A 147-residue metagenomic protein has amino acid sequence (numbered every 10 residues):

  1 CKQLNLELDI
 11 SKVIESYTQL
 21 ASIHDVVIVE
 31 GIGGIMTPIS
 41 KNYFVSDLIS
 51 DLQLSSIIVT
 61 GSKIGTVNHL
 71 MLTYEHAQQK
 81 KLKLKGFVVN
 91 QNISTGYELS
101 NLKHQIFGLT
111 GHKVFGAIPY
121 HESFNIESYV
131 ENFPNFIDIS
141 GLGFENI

Functional and structural regions predicted by a protein language model:
C1-Y43, S50, S62-M71, E75 (+3 more regions): ATP-dependent carboxylate-amine ligase catalytic core
I28-E30, I57, V88: Structural motif
Y43-F44, K113: Secondary-structure junction/capping motif
S46-D47, H104: Active-site phosphate/pyrophosphate- and oxyanion-stabilizing loops and adjacent acidic/basic residues in soluble
L52-S55, K83-L84: Short glycine-/polar-rich loops that comprise or flank the Walker A/P-loop and associated switch/sensor motifs
S56-V59, G116: Short hydrophobic alpha-helical runs that function as membrane-insertion/retention elements
E75-I147: C-terminal lobe/tail of nucleotide-utilizing enzymes
